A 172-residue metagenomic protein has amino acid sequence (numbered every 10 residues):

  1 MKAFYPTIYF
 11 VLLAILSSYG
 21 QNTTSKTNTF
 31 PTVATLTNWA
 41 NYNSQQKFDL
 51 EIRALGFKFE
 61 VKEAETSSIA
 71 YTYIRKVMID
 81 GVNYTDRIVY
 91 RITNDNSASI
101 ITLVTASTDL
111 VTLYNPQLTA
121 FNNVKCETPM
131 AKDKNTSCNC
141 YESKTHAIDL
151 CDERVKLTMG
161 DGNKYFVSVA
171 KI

Functional and structural regions predicted by a protein language model:
M1-T29: Bacterial Sec-dependent N-terminal signal peptides
L13, F48-F59, Q117-K125: Hydrophobic, Leu/Ile/Phe/Ala-enriched alpha-helical segments that form helix-helix packing faces
N22-N94: N-terminal leader/targeting segments
K62, E127-P129, D152-K156: Short amphipathic beta-strand and strand-loop transition segments with alternating hydrophobic
A70-R75, C138-T145, S168-A170: Short beta-strand element of the conserved SAM-dependent methyltransferase core
N83-Y141: Long, charged/polar, surface-exposed segments that mediate recognition or autoinhibition
T145-G162: Short, exposed beta-strand-loop hairpins at the edges of beta-sheets in extracellular/periplasmic proteins
T158-I172: Short, low-complexity, Pro/Ser/Thr/Gly-rich segments in the mature regions of secreted, periplasmic
